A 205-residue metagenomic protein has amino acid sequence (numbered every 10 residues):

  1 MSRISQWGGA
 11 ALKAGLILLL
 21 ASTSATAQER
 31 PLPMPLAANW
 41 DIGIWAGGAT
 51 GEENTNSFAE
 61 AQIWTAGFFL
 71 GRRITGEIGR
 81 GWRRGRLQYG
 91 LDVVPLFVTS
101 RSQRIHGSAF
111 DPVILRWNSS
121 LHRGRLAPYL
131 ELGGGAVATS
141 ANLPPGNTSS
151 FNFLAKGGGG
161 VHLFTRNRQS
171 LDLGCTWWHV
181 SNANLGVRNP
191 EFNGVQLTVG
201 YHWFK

Functional and structural regions predicted by a protein language model:
M1-M34: Cleavable N-terminal export/targeting peptides
Q28-N39, I74-L87, S120-A127, T165-S170: Short loop/turn motifs that connect adjacent beta-strands in outer-membrane beta-barrel proteins
A38, E60-A66, R104-D111, L126 (+2 more regions): Residues that define the transmembrane beta-barrel architecture of outer-membrane proteins
A38-A46, G85-V93, L126-G134, F153-A155 (+2 more regions): Transmembrane beta-strands of outer-membrane beta-barrel proteins
I44, G48, A66-R72, D111-S119 (+4 more regions): Residues on the lipid-exposed face of transmembrane beta-strands in outer-membrane beta-barrel proteins
A49-T55, E77, V94-S102, A136-P144 (+1 more regions): Sequence/structural signature of outer-membrane beta-barrel proteins
T55-A61, T99-G107, H122, P144-T148 (+1 more regions): Solvent-exposed loop/turn segments connecting transmembrane beta-strands in outer-membrane beta-barrel proteins
E191-K205: Outer-membrane beta-barrel "beta-signal"
